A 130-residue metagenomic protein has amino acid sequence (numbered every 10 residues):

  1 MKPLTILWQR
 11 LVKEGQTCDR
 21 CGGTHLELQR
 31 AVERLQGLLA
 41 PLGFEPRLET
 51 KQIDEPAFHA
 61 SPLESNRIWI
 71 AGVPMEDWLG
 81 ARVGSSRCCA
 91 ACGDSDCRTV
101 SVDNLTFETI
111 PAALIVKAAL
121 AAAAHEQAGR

Functional and structural regions predicted by a protein language model:
M1-P46, D54-R130: Non-globular targeting/processing and membrane-anchoring segments
